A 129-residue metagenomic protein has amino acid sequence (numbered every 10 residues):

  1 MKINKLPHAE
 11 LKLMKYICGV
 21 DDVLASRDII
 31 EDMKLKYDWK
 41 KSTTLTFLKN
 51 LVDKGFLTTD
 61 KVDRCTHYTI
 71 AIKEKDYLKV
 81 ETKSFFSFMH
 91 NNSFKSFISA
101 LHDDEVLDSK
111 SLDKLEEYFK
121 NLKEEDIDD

Functional and structural regions predicted by a protein language model:
N4-A9, V62-E81: Short, cationic-aromatic polyanion-contact patches
L11-Y16, D28, S96: Pre-recognition alpha-helix immediately N-terminal to the DNA-recognition helix within helix-turn-helix or winged-helix
V23-D32: Short acidic, hydrophobic short linear motifs in intrinsically disordered regions
E31-W39: Short helix-coil junctions and helix-kink-helix linkers
L45-K49: Short, hydrophobic-biased segments on the C-terminal half of alpha helices that form "recognition helices"
V52-V62: A short, conserved structural fragment
K73-I98: Conserved segment of winged-helix/HTH DNA-binding domains
V80, S99, D103-D129: C-terminal regulatory/oligomerization modules of transcriptional regulators
